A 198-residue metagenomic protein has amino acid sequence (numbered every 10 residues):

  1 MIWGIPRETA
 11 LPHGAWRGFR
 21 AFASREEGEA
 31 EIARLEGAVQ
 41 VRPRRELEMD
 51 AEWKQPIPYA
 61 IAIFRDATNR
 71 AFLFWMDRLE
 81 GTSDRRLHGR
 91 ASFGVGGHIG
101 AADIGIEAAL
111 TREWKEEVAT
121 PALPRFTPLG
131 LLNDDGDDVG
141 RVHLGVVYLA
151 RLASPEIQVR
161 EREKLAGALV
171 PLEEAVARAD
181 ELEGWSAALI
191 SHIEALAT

Functional and structural regions predicted by a protein language model:
M1-G18: Short, extreme N-terminal leader segments that mark the start of a protein/domain
W3, T9, L87-A102, G130-T198: Nudix hydrolase/Nudix homology domain
F19-T68, E80-G81: Acidic, metal-coordinating catalytic segment for phosphate/diphosphate chemistry, firing primarily on the Nudix
Y59, N69-F74, R125, G145-V146: Conserved active-site beta-strand-loop modules that form the wall/rim of enzyme catalytic pockets and either contain
D66-A71, V139: Short, solvent-exposed loop/turn segments that connect beta-strands within catalytic domains and beta-strand-rich
A71-E116, T120: Conserved Nudix-box catalytic region and its N-terminal flanking loop in Nudix hydrolases and closely related
P121-G130: A short coil-to-beta-strand element that immediately follows conserved catalytic motifs
